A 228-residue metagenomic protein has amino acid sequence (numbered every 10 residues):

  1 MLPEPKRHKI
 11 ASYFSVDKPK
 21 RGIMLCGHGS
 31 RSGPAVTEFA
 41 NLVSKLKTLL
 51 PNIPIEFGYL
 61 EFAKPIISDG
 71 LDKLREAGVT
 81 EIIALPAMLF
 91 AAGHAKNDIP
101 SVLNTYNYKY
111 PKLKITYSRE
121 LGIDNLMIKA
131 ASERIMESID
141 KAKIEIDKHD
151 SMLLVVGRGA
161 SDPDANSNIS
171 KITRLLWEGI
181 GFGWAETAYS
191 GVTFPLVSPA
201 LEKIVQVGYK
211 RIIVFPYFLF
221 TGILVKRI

Functional and structural regions predicted by a protein language model:
M1-I228: Active-site-proximal alpha-helix that buttresses catalytic centers in soluble enzyme cores
